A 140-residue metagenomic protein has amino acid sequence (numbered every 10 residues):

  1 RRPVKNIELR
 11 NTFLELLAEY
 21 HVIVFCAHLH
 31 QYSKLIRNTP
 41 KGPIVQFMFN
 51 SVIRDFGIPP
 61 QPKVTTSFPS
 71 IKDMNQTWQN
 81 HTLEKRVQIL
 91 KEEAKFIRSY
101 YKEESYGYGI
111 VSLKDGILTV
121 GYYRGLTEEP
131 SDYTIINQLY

Functional and structural regions predicted by a protein language model:
R1-N6: The substrate-binding groove and active-site-proximal loops of carbohydrate-active enzymes, especially glycoside
N11, E15-I23, L29-Y140: Metal-dependent phosphoesterase/phosphodiesterase active-site architecture
